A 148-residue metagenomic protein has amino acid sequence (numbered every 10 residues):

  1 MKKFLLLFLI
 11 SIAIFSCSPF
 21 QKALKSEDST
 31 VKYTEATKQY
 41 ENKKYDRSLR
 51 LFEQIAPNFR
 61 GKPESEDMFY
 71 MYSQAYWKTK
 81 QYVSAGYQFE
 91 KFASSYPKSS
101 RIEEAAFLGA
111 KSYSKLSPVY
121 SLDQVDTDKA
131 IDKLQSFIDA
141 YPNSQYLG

Functional and structural regions predicted by a protein language model:
F4-L6, A13-G148: Acidic, polar-rich low-complexity tracts and alpha-helical solenoid repeat scaffolds
